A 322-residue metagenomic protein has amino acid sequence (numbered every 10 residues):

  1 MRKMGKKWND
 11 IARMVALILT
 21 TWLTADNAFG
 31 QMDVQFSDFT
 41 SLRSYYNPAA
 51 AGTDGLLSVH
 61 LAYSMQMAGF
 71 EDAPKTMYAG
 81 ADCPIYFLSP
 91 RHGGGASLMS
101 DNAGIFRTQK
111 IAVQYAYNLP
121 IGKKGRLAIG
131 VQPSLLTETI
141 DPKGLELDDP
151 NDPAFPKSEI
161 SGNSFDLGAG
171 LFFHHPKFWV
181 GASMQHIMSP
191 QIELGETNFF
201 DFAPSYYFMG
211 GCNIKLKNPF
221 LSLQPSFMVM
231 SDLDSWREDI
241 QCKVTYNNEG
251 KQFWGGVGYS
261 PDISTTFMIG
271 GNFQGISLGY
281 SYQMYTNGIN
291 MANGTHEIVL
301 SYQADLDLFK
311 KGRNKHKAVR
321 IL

Functional and structural regions predicted by a protein language model:
R2-V15: Bacterial N-terminal signal peptides that target proteins for export
N9-A12, D26, Q185: Residue-level micro-sites within transmembrane alpha helices that shape and flank functional polar/acidic positions
L17-I18, A28: Cleavable N-terminal signal peptides
I18-W22, Y115: Alpha-helical transmembrane segments
T24-G30: Sec/Tat signal peptide C-region and signal peptidase I cleavage site
Q31-L322: Subset of outer-membrane beta-barrel
